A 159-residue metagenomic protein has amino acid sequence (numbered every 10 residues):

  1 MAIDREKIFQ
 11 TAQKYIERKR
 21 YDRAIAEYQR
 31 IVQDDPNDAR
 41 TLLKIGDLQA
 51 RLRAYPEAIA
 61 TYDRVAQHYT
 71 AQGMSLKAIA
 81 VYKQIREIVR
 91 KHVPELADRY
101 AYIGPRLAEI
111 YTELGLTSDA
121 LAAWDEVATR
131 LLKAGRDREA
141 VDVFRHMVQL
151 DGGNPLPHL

Functional and structural regions predicted by a protein language model:
M1-L159: Repeat-based scaffolding regions
